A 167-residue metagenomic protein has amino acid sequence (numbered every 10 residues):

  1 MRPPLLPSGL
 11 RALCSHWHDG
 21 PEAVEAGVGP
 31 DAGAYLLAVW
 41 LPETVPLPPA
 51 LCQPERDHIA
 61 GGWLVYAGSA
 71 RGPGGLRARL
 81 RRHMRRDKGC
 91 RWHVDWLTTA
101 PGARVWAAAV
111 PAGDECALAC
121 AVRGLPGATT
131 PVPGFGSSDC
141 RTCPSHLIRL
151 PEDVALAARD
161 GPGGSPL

Functional and structural regions predicted by a protein language model:
R2-R81, R85, V105, A109-G113 (+1 more regions): GIY-YIG nuclease catalytic motif and its immediate N-terminal context
E22-V24, C116, C140-S145: Functionally engaged cysteine thiol sites
P48, R56, R77, V94 (+2 more regions): Generic secondary-structure boundary/loop-capping signal
I59-W63, T99-A103, C140-T142: Short glycine-enriched loop/turn motifs at secondary-structure junctions
R79-T99: Glycine-rich, pocket-lining loop/helix-strand segments that form or immediately flank
W92-G136: Mid-chain, well-packed structural core segment of small domains
L125-D153: Long, Lys/Arg- and hydrophobic-enriched amphipathic alpha-helices
